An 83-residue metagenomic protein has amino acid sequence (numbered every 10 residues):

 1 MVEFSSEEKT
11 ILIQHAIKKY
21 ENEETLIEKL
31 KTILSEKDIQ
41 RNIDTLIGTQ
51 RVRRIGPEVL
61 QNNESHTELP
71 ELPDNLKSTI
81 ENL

Functional and structural regions predicted by a protein language model:
V2-K31, L83: Short amphipathic alpha-helical interface segments
I33-G48: Short amphipathic alpha-helical interaction segments
I47-E58: A short, conserved structural fragment
E58-T67: Minor-groove-contacting beta-hairpin "wing" of winged helix-turn-helix DNA-binding domains
H66-L83: Short, amphipathic alpha-helical interaction segments positioned at domain boundaries
